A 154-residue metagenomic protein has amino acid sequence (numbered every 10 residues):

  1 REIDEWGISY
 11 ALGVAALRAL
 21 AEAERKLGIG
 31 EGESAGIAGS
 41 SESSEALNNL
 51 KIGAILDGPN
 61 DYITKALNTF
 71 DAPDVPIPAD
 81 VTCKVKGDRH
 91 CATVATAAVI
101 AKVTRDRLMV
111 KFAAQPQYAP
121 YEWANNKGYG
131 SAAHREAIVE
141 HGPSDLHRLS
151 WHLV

Functional and structural regions predicted by a protein language model:
R1-V154: RNase H-like, Mg2+-dependent phosphodiesterase core, and more generally RNA phosphate-backbone-engaging helix-loop
